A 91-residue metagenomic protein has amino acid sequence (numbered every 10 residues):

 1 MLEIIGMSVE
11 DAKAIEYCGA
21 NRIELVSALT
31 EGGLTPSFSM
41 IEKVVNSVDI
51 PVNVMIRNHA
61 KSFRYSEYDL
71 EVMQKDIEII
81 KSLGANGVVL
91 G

Functional and structural regions predicted by a protein language model:
M1-N21, A28-T35: N-terminal pre-domain/capping segments
M1-S8, I56-Q74: Active-site mouth loops of central-metabolism enzymes
L2-I4, I23-L25, V44, V52-I56 (+1 more regions): Hydrophobic faces of well-ordered beta-strands that scaffold small-molecule active sites in alpha/beta enzyme cores
I15, V44, I80: Conserved, mostly hydrophobic/aromatic
N21-L34, I79-G91: Glycine-rich phosphate-binding active-site loops on the catalytic face of alpha/beta enzymes
G33-A60: Alpha-helix-loop-beta-strand connector modules within alpha/beta enzyme cores
